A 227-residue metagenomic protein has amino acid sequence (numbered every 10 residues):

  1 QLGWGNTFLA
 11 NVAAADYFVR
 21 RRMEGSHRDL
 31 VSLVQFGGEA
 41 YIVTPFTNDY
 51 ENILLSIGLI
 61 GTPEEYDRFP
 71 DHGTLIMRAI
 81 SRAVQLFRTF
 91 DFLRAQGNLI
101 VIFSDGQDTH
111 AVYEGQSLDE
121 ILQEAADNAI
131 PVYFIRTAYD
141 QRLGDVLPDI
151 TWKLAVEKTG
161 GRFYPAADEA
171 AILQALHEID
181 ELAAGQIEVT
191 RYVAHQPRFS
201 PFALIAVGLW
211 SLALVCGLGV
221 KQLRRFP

Functional and structural regions predicted by a protein language model:
Q1-F8, G38-V43, P63-G73, Q107-V112 (+2 more regions): Second-shell loop/turn segments in exported
Q1-L30, N48-Y50, G115: …and closely analogous acidic/polar surface helices at protein-protein or active-site interfaces in A-domain-like
V12-Y17, L30-F36, N52-S56, S81 (+2 more regions): Soluble periplasmic/extracytoplasmic beta-strand elements of cell-envelope proteins
D16-H27, G38, G58, T62 (+4 more regions): Sec-exported extracytoplasmic/periplasmic mature domains
E24-P63, L86-R88, E114, L143-K153: Short beta-strand-loop
D67-P70, F90-L99, S104-K158: VWA/integrin I-like adhesion module and closely mimicked acidic/polar interface patches used
D140-Q186: Von Willebrand factor A/integrin I-like adhesion domains
G185-P227: C-terminal signal-anchor/stop-transfer transmembrane helix together with its immediate cytosolic, Lys/Arg-enriched
